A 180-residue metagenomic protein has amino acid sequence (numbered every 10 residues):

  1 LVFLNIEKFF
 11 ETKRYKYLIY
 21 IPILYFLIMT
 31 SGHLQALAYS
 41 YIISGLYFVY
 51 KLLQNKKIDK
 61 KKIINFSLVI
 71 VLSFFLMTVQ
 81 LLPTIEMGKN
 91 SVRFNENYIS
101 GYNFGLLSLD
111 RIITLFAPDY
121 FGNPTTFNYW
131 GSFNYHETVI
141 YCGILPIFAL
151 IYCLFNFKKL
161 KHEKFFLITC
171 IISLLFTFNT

Functional and structural regions predicted by a protein language model:
L1-E11, I23, I43-V49: Specific aromatic-rich, kink-prone transmembrane helix
L1-F3, Y20-F26, L145-I151, C170: Hydrophobic, membrane-inserted alpha-helices
K8-L27, K57-L68: Short hydrophobic alpha-helices at membrane interfaces in multi-pass membrane enzymes
K16-Y41, F48: Aromatic-lined, polymer-binding surfaces characteristic of secreted/periplasmic polysaccharide-degrading enzymes
L27-Q35, F74-V79, F176-N179: Transmembrane helix irregularities
Y39-F74, P83, F157-K158: Perimembrane helix-loop-helix junctions
N55-I64, A149-T180: Membrane-interface helix-loop-helix junctions at transmembrane boundaries of multi-pass membrane enzymes, predominantly
I70-C153: Periplasmic/ER-lumenal interhelical loops and adjacent helix-loop junctions in multi-pass membrane proteins
